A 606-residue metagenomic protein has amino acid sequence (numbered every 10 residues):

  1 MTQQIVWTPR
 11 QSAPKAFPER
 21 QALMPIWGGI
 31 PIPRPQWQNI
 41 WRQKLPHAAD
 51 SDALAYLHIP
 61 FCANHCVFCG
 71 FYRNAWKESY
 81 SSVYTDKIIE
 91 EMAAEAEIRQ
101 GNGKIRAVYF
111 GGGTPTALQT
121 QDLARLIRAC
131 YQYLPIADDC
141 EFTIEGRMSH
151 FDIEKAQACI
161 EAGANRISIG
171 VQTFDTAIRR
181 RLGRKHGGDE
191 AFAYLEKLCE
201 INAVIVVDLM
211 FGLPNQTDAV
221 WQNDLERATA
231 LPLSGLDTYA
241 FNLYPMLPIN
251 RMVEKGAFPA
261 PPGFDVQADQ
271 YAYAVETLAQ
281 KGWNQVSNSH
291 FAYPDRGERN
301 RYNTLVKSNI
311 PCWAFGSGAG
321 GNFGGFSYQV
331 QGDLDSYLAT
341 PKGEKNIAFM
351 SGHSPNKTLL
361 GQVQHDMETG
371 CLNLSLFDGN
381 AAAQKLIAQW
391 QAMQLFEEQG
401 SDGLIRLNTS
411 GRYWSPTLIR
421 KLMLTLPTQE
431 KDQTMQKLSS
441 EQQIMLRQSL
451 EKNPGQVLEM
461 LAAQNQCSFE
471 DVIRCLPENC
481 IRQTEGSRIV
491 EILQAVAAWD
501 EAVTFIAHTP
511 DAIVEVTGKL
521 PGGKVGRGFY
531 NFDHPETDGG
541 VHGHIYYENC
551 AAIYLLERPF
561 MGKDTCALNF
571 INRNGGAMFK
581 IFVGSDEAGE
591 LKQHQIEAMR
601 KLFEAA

Functional and structural regions predicted by a protein language model:
M1-A53, A63, G101: Flexible, acidic/Gly-rich N-terminal and inter-domain linker regions that tether and position cofactor-handling modules
A49-T85, T176, R180: Canonical Radical SAM [4Fe-4S] cluster-binding loop centered on the CxxxCxxC motif and its immediate flanking residues
A55-L57, I169, F570: Short beta-strand motif preference
W76-I98, K104-L376: C-terminal scaffold of the Radical SAM
F315, F323-G325, P416, E515 (+1 more regions): Short helix/loop capping segments that flank catalytic or ligand/cofactor-binding pockets
K342-P416: Basic, glycine-rich polyanion-binding accessory segments appended to enzymes
S410-T434: Short, amphipathic alpha-helical interaction segments positioned at domain boundaries
M435-A577, F582-A606: Eukaryotic intrinsically disordered, low-complexity regulatory linkers and tails enriched in Ser/Thr/Pro
